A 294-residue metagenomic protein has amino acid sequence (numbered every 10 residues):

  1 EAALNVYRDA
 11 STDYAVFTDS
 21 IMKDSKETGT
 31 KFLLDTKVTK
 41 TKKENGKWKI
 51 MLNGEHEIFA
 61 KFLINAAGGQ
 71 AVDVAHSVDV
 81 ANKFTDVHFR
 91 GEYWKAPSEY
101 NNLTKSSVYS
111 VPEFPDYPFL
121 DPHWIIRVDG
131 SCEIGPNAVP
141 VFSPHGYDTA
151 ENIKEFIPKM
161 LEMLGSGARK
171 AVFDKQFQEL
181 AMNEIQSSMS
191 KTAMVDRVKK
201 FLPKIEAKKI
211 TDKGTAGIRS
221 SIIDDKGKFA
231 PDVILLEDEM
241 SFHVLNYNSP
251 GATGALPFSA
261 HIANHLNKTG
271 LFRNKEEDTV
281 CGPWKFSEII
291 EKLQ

Functional and structural regions predicted by a protein language model:
L4-F62, A66, Q70-D73, L256-N267: Helical element adjacent to the flavin cofactor pocket in flavoenzyme catalytic cores
A10, Y14, T18, A67 (+5 more regions): Generic structural signal for well-ordered, non-membrane alpha-helical segments in soluble metabolic enzymes
T39-T41, W124, D232-E237: Short, exposed beta-strand/loop patches in secreted or surface proteins that constitute
T41-E155: Flavin-dependent oxidoreductases
A150, I157-P158, S166-G167: Terminal helix-to-tail segments of small alpha-helical proteins
M163-V280: C-terminal catalytic lobe of FAD-dependent flavoproteins
P283-Q294: Acidic, Ser/Thr-rich low-complexity intrinsically disordered segments
